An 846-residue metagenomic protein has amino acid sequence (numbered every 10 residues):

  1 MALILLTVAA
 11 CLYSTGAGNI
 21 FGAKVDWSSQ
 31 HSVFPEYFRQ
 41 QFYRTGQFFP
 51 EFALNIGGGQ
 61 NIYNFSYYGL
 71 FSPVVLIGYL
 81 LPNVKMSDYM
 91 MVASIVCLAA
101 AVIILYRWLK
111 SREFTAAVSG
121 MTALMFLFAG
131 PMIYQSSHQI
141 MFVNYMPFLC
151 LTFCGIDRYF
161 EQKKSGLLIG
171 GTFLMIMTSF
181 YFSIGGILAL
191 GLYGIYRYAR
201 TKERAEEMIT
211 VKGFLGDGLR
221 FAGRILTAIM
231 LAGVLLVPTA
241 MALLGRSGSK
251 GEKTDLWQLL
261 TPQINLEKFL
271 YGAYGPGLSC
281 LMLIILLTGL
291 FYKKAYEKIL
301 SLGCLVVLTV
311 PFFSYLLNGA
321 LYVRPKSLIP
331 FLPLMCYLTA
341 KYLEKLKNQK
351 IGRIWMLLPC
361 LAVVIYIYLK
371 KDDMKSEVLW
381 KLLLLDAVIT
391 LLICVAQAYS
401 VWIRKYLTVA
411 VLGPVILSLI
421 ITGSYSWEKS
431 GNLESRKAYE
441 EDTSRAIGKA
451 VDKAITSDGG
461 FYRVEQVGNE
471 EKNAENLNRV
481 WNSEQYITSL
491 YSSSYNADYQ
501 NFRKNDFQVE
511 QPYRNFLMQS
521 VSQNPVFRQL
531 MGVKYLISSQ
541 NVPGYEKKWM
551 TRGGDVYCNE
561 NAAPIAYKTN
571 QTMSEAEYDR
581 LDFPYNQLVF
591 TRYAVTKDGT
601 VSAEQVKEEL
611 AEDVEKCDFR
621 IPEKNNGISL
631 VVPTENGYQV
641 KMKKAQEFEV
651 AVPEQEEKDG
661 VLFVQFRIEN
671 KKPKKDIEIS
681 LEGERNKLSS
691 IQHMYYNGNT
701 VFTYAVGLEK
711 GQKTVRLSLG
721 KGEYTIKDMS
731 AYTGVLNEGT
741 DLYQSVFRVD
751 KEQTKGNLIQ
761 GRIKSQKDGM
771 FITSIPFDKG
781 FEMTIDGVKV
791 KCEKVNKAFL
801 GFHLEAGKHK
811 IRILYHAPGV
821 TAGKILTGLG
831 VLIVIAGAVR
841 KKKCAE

Functional and structural regions predicted by a protein language model:
L3-A9, S94-W108, A116-R200, R220-A240 (+3 more regions): Membrane-embedded helix bundles of polyisoprenyl
L6-V102, L124-M146, L243-G248, L256-Y274 (+2 more regions): Membrane-interface coil-to-helix junctions
P35, E615-E846: Active-site-proximal, structured, solvent-exposed surfaces of multi-pass membrane proteins that position macromolecular
G58, P414-A438, I455-Q529, A563 (+4 more regions): Extracytoplasmic/lumenal acceptor-recognition loop(s) of multi-pass membrane glycoenzymes
I77, Y486-N626, N697-V701: A cross-kingdom signal targeting lumenal/periplasmic-facing segments of multi-pass membrane and secretory-pathway
A101-L109, F148-F160, L188-Y196, L283-L287 (+4 more regions): Transmembrane alpha-helical segments
F182, Y296-T309, L316-S444, K808-E846: Contiguous transmembrane helix-bundle modules in multi-pass membrane proteins
G213-I329, K371-V378: Periplasmic/ER-lumenal interhelical loops and adjacent helix-loop junctions in multi-pass membrane proteins
